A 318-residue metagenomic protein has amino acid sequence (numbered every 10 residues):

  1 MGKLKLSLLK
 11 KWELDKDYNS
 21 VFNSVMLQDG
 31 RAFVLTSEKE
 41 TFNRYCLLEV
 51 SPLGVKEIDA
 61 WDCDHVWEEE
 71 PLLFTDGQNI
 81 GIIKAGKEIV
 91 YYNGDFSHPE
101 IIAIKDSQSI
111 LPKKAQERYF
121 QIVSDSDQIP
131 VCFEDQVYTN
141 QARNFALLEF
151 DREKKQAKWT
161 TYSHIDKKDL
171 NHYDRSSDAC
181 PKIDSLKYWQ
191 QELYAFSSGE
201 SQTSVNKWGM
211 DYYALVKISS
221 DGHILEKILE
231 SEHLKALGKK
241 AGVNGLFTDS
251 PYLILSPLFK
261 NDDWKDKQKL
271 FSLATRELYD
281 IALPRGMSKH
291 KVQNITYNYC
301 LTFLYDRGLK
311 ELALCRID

Functional and structural regions predicted by a protein language model:
G2-E13, K56-D62, P99-S107, A157-D166 (+2 more regions): Beta-propeller fold detector
W12-K39, N43: Beta-strand-rich domains and repeat architectures in extracellular enzymes and scaffolds, especially beta-propellers
D17-M26, D64-G77, Q108-S126, D169-Y188 (+2 more regions): Repeated scaffold domains used in trafficking and secretory/extracellular systems, primarily beta-propellers
G30-V34, Q78-G81, D127-P130, Q191-A195 (+2 more regions): Entry beta-strands of beta-propeller and related beta-repeat scaffolds
V34-E38, I83-A85, V131-Q136, F196-G199 (+2 more regions): Recurrent small/Gly-Pro-centered beta-turn motifs in extracellular repeat architectures
T41-L48, G86-Y92, Q136-L148, Q202-V216 (+2 more regions): Structural motif
V50-G54, N93-S97, D151-K154, S219-D221 (+2 more regions): Short loop/turn segments that connect beta-strands within beta-propeller blades
K289-D318: Blade-level signature of beta-propeller repeat domains, shared across WD40, Kelch, NHL, RCC1 and BNR/Asp-box propellers
